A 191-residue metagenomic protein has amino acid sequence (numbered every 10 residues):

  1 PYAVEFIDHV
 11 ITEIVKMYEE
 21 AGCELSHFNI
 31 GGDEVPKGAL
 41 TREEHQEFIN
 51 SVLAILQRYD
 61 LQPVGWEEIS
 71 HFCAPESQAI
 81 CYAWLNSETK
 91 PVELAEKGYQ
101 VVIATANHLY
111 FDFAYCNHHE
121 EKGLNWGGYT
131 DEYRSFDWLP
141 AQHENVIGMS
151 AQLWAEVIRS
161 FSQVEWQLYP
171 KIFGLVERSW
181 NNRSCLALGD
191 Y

Functional and structural regions predicted by a protein language model:
Y2-A79, W84-E96: Active-site neighborhood of glycoside hydrolase catalytic domains
E68, C73-A79, W84-Y191: Flexible, acidic glycine-rich loops studded with aromatic residues
